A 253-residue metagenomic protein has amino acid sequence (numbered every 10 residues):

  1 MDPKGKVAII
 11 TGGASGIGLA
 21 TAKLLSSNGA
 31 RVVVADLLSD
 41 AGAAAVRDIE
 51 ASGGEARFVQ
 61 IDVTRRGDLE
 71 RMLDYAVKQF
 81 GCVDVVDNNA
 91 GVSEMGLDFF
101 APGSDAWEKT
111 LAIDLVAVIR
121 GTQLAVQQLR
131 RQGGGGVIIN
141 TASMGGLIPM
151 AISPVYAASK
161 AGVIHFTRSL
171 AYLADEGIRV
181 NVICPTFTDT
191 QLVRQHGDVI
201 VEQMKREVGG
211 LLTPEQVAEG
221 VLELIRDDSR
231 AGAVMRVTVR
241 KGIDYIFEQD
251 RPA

Functional and structural regions predicted by a protein language model:
D2-V33: Canonical Rossmann dinucleotide-binding motif of NAD(H)/NADP(H)-dependent dehydrogenases/reductases, specifically
N28, I148, A157, R168-R179 (+1 more regions): Active-site-adjacent segment of SDR/Rossmann-fold oxidoreductases
S39-D40, Q60-R71, S104: The beta1-alpha1 cofactor-binding region of Rossmann-like NAD(H)/NADP(H)-dependent oxidoreductases
E70, K78, S93-E108, R131 (+2 more regions): Conserved mid-core segment of classical short-chain dehydrogenase/reductases
F100-I119, I139, V163: Catalytic Tyr-X3-Lys loop
T122, S159: Active-site helix of classical SDR
S143: Residue(s) in the substrate-gating loop at a strand-loop-helix junction that position the organic substrate next
V182, E202-Q249: C-terminal helical subdomain
